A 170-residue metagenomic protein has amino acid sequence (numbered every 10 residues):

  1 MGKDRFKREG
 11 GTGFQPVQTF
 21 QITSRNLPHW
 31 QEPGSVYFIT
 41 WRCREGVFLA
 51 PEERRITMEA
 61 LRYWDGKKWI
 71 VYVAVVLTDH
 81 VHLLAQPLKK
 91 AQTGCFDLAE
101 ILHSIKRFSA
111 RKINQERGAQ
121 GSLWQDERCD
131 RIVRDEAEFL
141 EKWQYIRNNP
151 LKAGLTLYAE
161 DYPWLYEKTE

Functional and structural regions predicted by a protein language model:
M1-E170: Short catalytic/metal-binding and nucleic-acid-binding patches
